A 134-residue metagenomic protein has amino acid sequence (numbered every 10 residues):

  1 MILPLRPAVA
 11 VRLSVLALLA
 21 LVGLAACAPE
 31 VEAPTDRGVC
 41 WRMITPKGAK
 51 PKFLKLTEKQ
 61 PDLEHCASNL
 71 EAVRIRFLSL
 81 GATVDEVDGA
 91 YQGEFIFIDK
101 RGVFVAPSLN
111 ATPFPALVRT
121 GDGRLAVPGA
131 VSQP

Functional and structural regions predicted by a protein language model:
M1-C27: Sec-dependent bacterial lipoprotein signal peptides
A28-P134: Mitochondrial intermembrane space
